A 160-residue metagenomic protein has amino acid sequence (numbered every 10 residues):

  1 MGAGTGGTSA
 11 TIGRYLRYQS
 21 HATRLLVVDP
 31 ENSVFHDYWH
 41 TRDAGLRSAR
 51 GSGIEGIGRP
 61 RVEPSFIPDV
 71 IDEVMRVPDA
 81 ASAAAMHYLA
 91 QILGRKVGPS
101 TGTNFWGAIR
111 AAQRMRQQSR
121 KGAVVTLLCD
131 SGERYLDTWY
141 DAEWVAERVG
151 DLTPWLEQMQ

Functional and structural regions predicted by a protein language model:
M1-A3, V27-D29, V125-C129: Short beta-strand segments
M1-R24, Q117: Glycine-rich ThDP/TPP pyrophosphate-binding loop and its adjacent helix/strand module within ThDP-dependent enzymes
G2-G13, F35, S100-I109, Y135: Short glycine/serine/threonine-rich phosphate/pyrophosphate-binding segments that cradle anionic phosphate groups
R17-P99, W139-Q160: Active-site/ligand-binding loops adjacent to catalytic centers
A80, G102, S131-E133: Short Gly/Pro-enriched loop/turn and capping motifs at secondary-structure junctions
S82-A84, L89, F105-M115: A short, acidic, amphipathic alpha-helical segment used as a generic capping/interface helix at domain edges
K96-T103, R116: Short amphipathic alpha-helical interaction segments
I109-C129, E133-M159: Catalytic phosphate/nucleotide-handling subdomain of diverse soluble enzymes
